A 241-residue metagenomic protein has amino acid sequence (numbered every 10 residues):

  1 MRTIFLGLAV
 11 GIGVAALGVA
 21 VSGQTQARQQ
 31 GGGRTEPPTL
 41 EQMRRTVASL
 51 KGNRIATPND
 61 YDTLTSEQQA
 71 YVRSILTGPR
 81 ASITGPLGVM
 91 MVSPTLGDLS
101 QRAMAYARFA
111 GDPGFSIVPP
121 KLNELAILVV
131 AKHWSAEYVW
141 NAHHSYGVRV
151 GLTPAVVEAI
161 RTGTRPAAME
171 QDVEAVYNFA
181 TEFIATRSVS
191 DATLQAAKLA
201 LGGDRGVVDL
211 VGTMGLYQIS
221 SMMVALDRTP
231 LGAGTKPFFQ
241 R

Functional and structural regions predicted by a protein language model:
M1-I4: Positively charged n-region of N-terminal signal peptides that target proteins for export
G7-G18: Bacterial N-terminal signal peptides
G18-Q29: Signal peptide processing junction and immediate N-terminal pro/mature segment of secreted/exported proteins
A27-I117, R241: Mobile cap/lid helix-loop segments that border enzyme active or cofactor-binding sites and regulate substrate access
I117-A126, D209: Alpha-helical scaffolds flanking conserved acidic
L122-I160: Mid-length scaffold segments of soluble, non-membrane domains
E170-V211: Acidic/histidine-rich alpha-helical segments that form the ligand environment of transition-metal centers
K198-L199, G206, G215, M223-R241: Acidic, carboxylate-rich catalytic segments that either coordinate divalent cations
